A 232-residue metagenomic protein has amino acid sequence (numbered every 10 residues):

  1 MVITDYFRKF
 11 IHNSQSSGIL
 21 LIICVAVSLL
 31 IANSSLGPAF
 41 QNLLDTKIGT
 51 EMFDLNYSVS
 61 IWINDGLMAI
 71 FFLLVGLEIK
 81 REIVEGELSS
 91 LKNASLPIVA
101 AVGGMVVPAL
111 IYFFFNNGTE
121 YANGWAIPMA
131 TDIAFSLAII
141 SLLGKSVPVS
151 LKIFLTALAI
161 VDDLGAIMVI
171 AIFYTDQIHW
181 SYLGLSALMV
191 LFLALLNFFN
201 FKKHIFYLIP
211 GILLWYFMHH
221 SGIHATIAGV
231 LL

Functional and structural regions predicted by a protein language model:
M1-L232: Multi-pass alpha-helical transmembrane bundle typical of ion/small-solute transporters and intramembrane aspartyl
